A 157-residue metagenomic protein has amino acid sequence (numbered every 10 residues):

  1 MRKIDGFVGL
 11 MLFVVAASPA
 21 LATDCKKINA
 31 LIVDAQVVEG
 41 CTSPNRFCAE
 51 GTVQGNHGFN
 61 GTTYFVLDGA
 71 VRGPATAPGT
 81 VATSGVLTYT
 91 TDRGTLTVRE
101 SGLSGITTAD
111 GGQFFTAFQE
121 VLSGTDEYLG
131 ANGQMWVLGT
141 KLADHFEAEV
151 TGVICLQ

Functional and structural regions predicted by a protein language model:
M1-V8: Bacterial N-terminal signal peptides that target proteins for export
G9-L10, A20: Cleavable N-terminal signal peptides
L21-Q157: Beta-strand-enriched cores of mature, soluble protein domains
